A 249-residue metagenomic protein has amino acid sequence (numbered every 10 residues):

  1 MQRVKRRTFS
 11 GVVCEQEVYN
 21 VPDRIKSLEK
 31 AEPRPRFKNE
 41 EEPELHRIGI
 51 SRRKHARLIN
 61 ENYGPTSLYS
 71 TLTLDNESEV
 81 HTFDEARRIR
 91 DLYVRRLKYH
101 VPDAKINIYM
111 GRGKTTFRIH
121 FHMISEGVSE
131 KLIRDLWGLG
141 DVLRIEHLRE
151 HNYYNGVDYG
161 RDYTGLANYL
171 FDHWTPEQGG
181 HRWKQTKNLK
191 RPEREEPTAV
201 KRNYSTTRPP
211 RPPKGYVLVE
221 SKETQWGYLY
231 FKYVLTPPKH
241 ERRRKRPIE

Functional and structural regions predicted by a protein language model:
M1-F117, G127-E249: Right-hand nucleic-acid polymerase module
H120: Noncatalytic carbohydrate-binding groove/subsite architecture in carbohydrate-active enzymes
